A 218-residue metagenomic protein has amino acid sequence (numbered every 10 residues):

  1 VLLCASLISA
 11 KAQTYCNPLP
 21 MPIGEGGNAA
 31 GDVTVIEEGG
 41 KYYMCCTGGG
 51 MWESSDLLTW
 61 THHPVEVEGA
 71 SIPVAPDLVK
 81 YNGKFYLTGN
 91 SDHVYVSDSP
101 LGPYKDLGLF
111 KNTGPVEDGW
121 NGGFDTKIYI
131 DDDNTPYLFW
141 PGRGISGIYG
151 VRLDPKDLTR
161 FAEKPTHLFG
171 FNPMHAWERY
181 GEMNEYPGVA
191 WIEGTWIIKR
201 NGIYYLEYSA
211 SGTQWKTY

Functional and structural regions predicted by a protein language model:
V1-Q13: Bacterial Sec-dependent N-terminal signal peptides
A12-Y218: Carbohydrate-active catalytic/glycan-binding domains of CAZyme proteins, especially the secreted or lumenal ectodomains
